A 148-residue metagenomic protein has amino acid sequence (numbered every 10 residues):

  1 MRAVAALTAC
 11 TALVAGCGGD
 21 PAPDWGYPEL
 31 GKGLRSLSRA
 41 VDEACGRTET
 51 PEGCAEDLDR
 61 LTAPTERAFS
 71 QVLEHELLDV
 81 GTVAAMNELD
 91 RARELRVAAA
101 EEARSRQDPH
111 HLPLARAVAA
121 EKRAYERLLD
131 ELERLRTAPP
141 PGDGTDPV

Functional and structural regions predicted by a protein language model:
M1-C17: Sec-dependent bacterial lipoprotein signal peptides
A5, T50, C54, V72-H75 (+1 more regions): Intrinsic-disorder/low-complexity, polar/charged segments
T8-A9, W25, L73: N-terminal functional modules and adjacent low-complexity/disordered segments of proteins
C17-A63: Immediate post-signal-peptide N-terminus of mature secreted/exported proteins
E66-V148: Extracytosolic low-complexity repeat regions of secreted or lipid-anchored proteins
